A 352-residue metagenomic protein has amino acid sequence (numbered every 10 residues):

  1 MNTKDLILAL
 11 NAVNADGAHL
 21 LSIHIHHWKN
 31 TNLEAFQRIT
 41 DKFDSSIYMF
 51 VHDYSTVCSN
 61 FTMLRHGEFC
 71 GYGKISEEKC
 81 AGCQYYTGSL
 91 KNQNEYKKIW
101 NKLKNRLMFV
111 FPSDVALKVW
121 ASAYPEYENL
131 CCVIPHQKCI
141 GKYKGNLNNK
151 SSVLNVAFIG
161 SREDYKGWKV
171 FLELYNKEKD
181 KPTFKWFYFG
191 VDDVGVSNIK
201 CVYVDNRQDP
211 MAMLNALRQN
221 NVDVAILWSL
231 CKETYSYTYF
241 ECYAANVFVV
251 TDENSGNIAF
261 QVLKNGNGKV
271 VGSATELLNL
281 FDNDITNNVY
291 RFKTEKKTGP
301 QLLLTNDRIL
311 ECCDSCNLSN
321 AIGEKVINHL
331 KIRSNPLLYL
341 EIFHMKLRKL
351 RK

Functional and structural regions predicted by a protein language model:
V13-N32, S45-F50, V224-L227: Short N-terminal targeting/anchoring amphipathic segment
G71-F109: Membrane-proximal helix-turn-helix segments that form the acceptor-binding/catalytic region of lipid-linked
N101-M108, L117-C139: Helix-loop-beta element that forms the nucleotide-linked donor phosphate-binding surface in glycosyltransferases
V110, N148-K166, L172-Y175: Conserved donor-binding/catalytic core segment of Leloir-type glycosyltransferases
Q137-V153: Acidic anion/phosphate-binding donor-loop and adjacent secondary structure in glycosyltransferase catalytic cores
Y188-N221: Nucleotide-activated donor-binding/catalytic signature segment of Leloir-type glycosyltransferases, i.e., the conserved
L214-N215, T238-A245, A259-F260: Short alpha-helical segment that forms part of, or immediately flanks, the ligand-binding pocket in carbohydrate-active
I226-T238, E253, A259-F260: Nucleotide-sugar-dependent
